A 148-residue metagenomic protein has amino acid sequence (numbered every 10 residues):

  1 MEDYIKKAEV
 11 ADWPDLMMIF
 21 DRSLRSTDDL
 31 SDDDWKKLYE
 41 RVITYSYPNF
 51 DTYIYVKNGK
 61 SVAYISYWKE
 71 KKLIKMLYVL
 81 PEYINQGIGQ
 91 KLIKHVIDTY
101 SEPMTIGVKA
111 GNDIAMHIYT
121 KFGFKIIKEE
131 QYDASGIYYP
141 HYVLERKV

Functional and structural regions predicted by a protein language model:
M1-A11: Conserved N-terminal entry element of GNAT/NAT acetyltransferase domains
V10-E82, I93-H95: Acetyl-CoA-dependent GNAT
M18, G87, K147-V148: Glyoxalase I/VOC metalloenzyme domain signal
L80-Q86, A110-G111: Active-site acidic-Proline motif in GNAT/NAT acetyltransferases
N85-D98, H117, K121: Conserved acetyl-CoA-binding loop-helix of GNAT-fold acetyltransferases
T105, K109-M116, T120-F122, K128-V148: C-terminal "cap" of GNAT-fold acetyltransferases
